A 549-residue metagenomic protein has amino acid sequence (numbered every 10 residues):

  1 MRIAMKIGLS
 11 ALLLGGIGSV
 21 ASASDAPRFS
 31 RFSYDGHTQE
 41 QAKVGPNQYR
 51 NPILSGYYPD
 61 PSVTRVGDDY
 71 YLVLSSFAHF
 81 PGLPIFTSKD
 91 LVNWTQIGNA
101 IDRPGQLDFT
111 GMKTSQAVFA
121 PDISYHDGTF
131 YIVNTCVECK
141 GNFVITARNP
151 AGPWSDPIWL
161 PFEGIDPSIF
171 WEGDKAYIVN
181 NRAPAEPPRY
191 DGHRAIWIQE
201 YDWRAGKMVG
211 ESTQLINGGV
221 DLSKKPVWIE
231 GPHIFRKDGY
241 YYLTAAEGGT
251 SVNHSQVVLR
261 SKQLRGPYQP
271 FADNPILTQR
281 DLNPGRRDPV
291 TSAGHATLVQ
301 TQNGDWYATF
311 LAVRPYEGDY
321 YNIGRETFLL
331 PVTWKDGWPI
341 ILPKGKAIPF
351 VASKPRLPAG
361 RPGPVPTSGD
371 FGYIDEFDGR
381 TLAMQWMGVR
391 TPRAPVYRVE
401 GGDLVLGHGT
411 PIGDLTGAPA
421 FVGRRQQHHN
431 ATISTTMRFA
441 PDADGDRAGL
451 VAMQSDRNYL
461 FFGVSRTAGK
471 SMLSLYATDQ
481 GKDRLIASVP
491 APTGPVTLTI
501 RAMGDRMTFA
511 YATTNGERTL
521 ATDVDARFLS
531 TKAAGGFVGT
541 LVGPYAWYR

Functional and structural regions predicted by a protein language model:
M1-L9: Bacterial N-terminal signal peptides that target proteins for export
G8-G18: Bacterial N-terminal signal peptides
S19-A23: Sec/Tat signal peptide C-region and signal peptidase I cleavage site
S24-R549: Carbohydrate-active catalytic/glycan-binding domains of CAZyme proteins, especially the secreted or lumenal ectodomains
